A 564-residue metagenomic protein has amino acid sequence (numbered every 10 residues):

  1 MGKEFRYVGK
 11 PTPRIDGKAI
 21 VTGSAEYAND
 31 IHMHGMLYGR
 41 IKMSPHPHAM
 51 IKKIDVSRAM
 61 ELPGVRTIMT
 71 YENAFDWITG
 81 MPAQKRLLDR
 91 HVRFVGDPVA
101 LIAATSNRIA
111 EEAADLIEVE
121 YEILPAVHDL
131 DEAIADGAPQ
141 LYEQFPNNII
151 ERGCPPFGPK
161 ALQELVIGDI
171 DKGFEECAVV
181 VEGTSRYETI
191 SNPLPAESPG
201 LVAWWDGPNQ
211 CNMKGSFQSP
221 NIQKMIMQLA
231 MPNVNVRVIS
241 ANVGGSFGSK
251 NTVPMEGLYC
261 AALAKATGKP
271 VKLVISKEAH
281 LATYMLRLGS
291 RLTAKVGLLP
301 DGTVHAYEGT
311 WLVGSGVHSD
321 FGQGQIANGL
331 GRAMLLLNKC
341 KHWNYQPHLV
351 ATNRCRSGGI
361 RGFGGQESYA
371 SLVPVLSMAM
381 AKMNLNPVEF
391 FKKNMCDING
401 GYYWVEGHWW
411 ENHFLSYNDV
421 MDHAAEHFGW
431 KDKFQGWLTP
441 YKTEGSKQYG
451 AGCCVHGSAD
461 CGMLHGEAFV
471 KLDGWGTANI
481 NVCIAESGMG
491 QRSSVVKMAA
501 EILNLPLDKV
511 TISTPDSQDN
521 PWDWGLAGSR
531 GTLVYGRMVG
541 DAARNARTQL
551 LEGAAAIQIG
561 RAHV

Functional and structural regions predicted by a protein language model:
M1-R561: Structural alpha/beta core scaffold segments of enzyme domains
